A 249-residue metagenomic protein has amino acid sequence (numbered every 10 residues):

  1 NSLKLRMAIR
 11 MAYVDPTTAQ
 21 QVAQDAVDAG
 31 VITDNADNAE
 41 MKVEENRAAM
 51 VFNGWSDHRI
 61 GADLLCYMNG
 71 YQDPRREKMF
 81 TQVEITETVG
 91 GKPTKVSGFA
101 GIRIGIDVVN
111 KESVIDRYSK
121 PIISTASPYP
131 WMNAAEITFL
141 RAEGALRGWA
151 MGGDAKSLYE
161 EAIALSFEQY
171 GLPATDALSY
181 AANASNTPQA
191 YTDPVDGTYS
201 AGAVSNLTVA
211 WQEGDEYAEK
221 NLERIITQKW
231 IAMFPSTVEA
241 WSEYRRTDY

Functional and structural regions predicted by a protein language model:
N1-D176, Q212-E223, Q228: Structured, solvent-exposed acidic/aromatic patches
F167-Y249: C-terminal functional modules
